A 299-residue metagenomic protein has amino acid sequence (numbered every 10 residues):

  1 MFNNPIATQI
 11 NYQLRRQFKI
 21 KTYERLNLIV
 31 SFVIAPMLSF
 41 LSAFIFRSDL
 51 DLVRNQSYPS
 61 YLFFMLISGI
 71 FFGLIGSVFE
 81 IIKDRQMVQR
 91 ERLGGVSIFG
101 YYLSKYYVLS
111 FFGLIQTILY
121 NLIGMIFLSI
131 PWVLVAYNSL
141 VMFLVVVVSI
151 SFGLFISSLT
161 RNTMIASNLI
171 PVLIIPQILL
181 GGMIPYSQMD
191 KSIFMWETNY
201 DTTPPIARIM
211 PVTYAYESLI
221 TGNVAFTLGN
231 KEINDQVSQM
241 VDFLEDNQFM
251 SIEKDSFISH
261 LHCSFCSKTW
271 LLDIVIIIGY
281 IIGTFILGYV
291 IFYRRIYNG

Functional and structural regions predicted by a protein language model:
F2, N11, K19-G299: Membrane-spanning alpha-helical segments of multipass transporters and channels
P5: Conserved, non-catalytic sequence blocks in retroelement Pol enzymes and Pol-derived host proteins
